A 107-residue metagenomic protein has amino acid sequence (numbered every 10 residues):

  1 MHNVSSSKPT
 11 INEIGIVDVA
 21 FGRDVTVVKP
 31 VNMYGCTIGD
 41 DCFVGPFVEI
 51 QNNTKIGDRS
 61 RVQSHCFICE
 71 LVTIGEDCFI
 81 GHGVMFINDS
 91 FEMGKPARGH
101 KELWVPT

Functional and structural regions predicted by a protein language model:
H2-V17, T26-T107: Flexible, glycine/small-residue-enriched loop-and-beta-strand segment within the central core of proteins
A20: Detector for the N-terminal beta1/A-loop initiation region of ABC nucleotide-binding domains
